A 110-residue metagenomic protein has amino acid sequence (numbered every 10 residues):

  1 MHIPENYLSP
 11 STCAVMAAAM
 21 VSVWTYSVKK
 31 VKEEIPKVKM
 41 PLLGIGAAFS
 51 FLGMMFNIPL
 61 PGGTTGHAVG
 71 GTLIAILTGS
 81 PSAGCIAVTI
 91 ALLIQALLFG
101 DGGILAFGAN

Functional and structural regions predicted by a protein language model:
H2-M16, M20-I74: Hydrophobic transmembrane alpha-helices
M54-N110: Alpha-helical membrane segments and adjacent membrane-interface helices in multi-pass membrane proteins
